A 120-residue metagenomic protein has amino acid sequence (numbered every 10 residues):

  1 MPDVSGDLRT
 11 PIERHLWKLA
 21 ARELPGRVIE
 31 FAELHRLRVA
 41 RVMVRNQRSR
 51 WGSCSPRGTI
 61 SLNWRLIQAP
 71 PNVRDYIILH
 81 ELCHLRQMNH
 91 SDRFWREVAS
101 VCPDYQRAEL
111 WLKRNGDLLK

Functional and structural regions predicted by a protein language model:
M1-Y76, L85-K120: Active-site-proximal or metal-binding-adjacent scaffold patches in catalytic folds
E81: Walker B catalytic acidic pair
